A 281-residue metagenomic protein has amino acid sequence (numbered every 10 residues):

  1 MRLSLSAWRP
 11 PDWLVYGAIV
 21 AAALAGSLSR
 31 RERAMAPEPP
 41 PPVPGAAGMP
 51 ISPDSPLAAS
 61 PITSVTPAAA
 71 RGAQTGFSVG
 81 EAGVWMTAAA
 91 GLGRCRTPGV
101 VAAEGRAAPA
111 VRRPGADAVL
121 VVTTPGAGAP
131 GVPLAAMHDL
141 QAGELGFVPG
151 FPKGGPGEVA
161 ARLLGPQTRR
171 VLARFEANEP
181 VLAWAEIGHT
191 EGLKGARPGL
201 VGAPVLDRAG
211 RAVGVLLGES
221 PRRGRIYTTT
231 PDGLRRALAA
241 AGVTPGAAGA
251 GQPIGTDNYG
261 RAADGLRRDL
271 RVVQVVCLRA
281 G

Functional and structural regions predicted by a protein language model:
M1-S6: N-terminal Lys/Arg-rich, disordered targeting/topogenic segments
R9-D12, S29-S55, A212-G281: C-terminal cap/linker of serine protease catalytic domains
D12-S27: Hydrophobic membrane-insertion alpha-helices, especially the h-region of bacterial N-terminal signal peptides
P56-A68, L120-G131, G157-P245: Active-site region of chymotrypsin-like
S60-A89, G105-P109, G202, G260-A262 (+1 more regions): A conserved glycine-rich beta-strand in the N-terminal activation segment of trypsin-fold
A82, A89-A90, C95-R96, G150 (+5 more regions): Sec/Tat-exported extracytoplasmic proteins
A82-E158, G195-A196, T244-P253, N258: Conserved active-site neighborhood of the chymotrypsin/trypsin-like protease fold
W85-A88, A142-P152, V201-R222, L270-V276: Active-site-proximal beta-strands of protease catalytic cores
